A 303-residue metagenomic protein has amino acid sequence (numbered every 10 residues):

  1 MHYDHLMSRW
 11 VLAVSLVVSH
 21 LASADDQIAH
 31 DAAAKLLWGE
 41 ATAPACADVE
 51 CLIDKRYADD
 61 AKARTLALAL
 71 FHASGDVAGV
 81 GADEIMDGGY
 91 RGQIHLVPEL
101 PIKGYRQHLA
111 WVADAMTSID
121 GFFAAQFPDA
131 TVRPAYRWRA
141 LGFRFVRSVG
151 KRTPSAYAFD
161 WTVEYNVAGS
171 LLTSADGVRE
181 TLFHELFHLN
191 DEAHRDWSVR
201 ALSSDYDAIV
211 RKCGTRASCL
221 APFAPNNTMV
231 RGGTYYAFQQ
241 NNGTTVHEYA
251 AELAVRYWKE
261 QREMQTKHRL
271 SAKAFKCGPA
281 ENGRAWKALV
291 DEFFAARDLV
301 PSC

Functional and structural regions predicted by a protein language model:
H2, D25-D26, E252, C303: Charge-dense, intrinsically disordered terminal/linker segments
D4-V14: Sec-dependent signal peptide recognition, specifically the positively charged N-region followed immediately by
L6, A24, H188, E192: Alpha-helical and His/Cys-centered functional microenvironments
S19-H20: N-terminal signal peptide c-region/cleavage motif recognized by signal peptidases
D25-D87: N-terminal low-complexity, Pro/Thr/Ser-rich intrinsically disordered segments that act as propeptides or flexible
D26, Y105-H108, V112, P279-G283: Intrinsic-disorder-associated interaction segments
A63-L172: Auxiliary, metal-adjacent structural segments of Zn-dependent hydrolase domains
T131-C303: Active-site-flanking segments in enzyme catalytic domains
